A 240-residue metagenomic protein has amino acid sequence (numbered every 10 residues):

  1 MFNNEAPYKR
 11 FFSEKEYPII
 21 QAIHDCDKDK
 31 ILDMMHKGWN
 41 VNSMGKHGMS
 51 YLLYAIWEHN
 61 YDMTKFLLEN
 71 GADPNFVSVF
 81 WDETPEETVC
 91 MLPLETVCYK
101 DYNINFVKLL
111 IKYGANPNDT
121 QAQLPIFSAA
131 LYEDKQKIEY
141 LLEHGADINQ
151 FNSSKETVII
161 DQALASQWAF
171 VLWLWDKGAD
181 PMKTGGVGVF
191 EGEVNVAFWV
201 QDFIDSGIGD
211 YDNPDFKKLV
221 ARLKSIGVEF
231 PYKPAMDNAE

Functional and structural regions predicted by a protein language model:
M1-P18, Y113, H144, L172 (+1 more regions): Ankyrin-repeat-protein effector appendages
K9-Q21, M44-L53, V77-T96, D119-S128 (+3 more regions): Ankyrin-repeat boundary/"N-cap" motif
I23-D29: Helix-turn-helix repeat elements of alpha-solenoid scaffolds
C26, H59, D101-Y102, E133 (+1 more regions): Ankyrin-repeat intra-repeat helix-capping/turn positions
K30, D62-M63, Y102-F106, Q136-K137 (+3 more regions): Conserved ankyrin/ankyrin-like repeat signature
L32-N40, K65-D73, K108-N116, E139-D147 (+2 more regions): Ankyrin repeat domain, specifically the short helix-to-loop turn at the C-terminus of the second helix of each repeat
W57-E58, D62-A72, S78-W81: Mid-chain, structured segments of secreted extracytoplasmic proteins
Y99-V107, N116-D161: Eukaryotic tandem repeat interaction scaffolds
